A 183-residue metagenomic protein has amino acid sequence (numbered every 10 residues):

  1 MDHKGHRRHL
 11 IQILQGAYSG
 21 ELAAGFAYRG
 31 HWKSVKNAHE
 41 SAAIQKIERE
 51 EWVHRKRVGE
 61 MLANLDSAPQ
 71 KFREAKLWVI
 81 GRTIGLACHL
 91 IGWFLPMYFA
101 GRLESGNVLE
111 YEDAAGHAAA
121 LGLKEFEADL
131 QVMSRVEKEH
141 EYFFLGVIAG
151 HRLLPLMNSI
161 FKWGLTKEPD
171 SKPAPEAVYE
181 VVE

Functional and structural regions predicted by a protein language model:
M1-E183: Non-heme di-metal
